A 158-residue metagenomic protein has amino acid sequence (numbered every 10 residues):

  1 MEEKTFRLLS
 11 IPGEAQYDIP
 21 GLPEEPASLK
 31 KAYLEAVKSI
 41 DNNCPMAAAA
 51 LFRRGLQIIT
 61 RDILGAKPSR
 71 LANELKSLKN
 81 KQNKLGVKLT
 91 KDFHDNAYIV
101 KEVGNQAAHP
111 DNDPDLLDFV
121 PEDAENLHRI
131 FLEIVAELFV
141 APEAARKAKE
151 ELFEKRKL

Functional and structural regions predicted by a protein language model:
M1-M46, R156: Charged alpha-helical initiation segments
F6-E14, R61-V103: Short, charged amphipathic alpha-helical segments flanked by flexible coils
D18-P26, D41, P45-A49, P68 (+3 more regions): Amphipathic, non-membrane alpha-helical segments in soluble helical-bundle scaffolds
A27, K31-L34, K38, R54-Q57 (+6 more regions): Generic structural signal for well-ordered, non-membrane alpha-helices
V37-D41, T60, N80-N83, H109-N112: A broad detector of the eukaryotic-type serine/threonine protein kinase catalytic domain
V37-I40, C44-L64: Short, hydrophobic, well-ordered secondary-structure elements
M46-A47, D62, Q82-L85, L89 (+2 more regions): Short secondary-structure junctions and interdomain/linker hinges
D92-E102, Q106-L158: Charge-enriched, short contiguous segments at helix-coil
